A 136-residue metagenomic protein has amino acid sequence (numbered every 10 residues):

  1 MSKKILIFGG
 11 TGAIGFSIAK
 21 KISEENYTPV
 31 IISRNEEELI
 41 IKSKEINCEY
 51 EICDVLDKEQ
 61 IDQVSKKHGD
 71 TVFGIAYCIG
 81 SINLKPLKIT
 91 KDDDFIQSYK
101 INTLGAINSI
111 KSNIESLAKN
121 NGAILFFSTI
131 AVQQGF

Functional and structural regions predicted by a protein language model:
T11, A19: N-terminal Rossmann NAD(P)H-binding glycine-rich loop of SDR-like oxidoreductase domains
Y27-L39: Conserved glycine-rich Rossmann-like NAD(P)H-binding loop of the short-chain dehydrogenase/reductase
E45-E59: Rossmann-fold cofactor-recognition segment
A76-L84: Conserved NAD(P)H cofactor-binding loop of Rossmann-fold oxidoreductase domains
P86-L87, D94-Y99: Substrate-binding pocket helix/loop in short-chain dehydrogenase/reductase
I110-K111: A short, exposed helix-loop element centered on a Lys and neighboring polar residues
A123-F136: Catalytic loop of short-chain dehydrogenase/reductase
